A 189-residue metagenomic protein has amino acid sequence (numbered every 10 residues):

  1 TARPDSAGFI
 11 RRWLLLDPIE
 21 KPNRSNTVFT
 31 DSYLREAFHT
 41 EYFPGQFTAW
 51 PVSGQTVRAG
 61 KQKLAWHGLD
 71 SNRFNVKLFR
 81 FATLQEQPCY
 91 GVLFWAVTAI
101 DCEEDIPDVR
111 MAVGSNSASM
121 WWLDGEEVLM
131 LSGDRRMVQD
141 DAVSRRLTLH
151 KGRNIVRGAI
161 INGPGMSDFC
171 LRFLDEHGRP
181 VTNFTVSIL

Functional and structural regions predicted by a protein language model:
T1-V76, G158-L189: Accessory carbohydrate-binding/adhesion or oligomerization-edge regions at the termini of glycan-active proteins
W13-L15, A99-D101, R146-T148: Generic structural detector for well-ordered beta-strands
F74-C89: Edge strands and adjacent loops of beta-rich recognition modules
R80-L84, W95-V97, D140-S144: Short structured motifs
C89-D101: Short beta-strands within extracellular/lumenal beta-sheet-rich domains
C102, M111-S115, I160-N162: Non-cytosolic beta-sheet module surface loops
P107-W122, V156: Aromatic-lined ligand-binding clefts that engage carbohydrates, nucleic acids, or primary amines
L123-R172: Beta-strand-rich ligand-recognition modules
